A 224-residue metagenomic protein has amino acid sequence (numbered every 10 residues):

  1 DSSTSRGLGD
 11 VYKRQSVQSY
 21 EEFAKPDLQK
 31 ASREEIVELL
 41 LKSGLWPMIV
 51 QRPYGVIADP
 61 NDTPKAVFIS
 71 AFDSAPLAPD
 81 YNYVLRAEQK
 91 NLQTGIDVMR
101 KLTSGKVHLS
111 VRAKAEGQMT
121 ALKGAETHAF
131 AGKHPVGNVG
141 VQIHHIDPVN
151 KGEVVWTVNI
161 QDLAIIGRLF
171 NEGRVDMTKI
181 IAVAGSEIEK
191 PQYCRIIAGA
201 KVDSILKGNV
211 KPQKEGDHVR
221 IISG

Functional and structural regions predicted by a protein language model:
S3-S5, G9-G224: Buried, small/hydrophobic-residue-enriched core segments of structured protein domains
